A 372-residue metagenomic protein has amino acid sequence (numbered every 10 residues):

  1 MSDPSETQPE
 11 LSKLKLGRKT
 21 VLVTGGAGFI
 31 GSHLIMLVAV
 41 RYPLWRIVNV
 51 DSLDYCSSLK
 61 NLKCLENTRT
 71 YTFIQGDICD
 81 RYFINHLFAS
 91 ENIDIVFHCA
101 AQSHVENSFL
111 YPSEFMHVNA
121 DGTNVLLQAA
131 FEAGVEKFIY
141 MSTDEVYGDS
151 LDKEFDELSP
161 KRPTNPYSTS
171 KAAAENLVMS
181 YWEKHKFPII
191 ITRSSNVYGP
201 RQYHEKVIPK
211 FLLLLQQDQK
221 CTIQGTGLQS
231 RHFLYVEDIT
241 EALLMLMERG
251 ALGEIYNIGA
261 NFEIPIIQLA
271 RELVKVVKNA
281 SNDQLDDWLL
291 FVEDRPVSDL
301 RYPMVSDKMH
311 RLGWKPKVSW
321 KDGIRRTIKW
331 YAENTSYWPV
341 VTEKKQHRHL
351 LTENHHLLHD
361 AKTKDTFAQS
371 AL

Functional and structural regions predicted by a protein language model:
M1-V197, E237, R326, A332-L372: N-terminal Rossmann-like NAD(P)+-binding domain of SDR-like oxidoreductases, especially those catalyzing
S2-E6, K13-L14, G76, L215-L372: C-terminal substrate-binding subdomain of Rossmann-fold SDR/epimerase-dehydratase oxidoreductases
V38, Y181, K210-L214, A242-L246: A short, amphipathic alpha-helix embedded in the catalytic core of nucleotide-handling enzymes
F83, E114, D121, Y203 (+4 more regions): Residue-level recognition of oxygen-bearing side chains
P112, T192, H204-E205, G250: Active-site loop immediately N-terminal to the catalytic Tyr-X3-Lys motif of short-chain dehydrogenase/reductase
I139, L151, K186, Q202 (+2 more regions): Proline-centered turn/helix-capping motifs that create local helix->coil transitions or kinks
D149-L151, P200-Q202, K206, K308: Short beta-loop-alpha junction of Rossmann-like oxidoreductase domains
A173, L177, Y181, F211 (+2 more regions): Hydrophobic alpha-helix immediately C-terminal to the catalytic Tyr-X-X-X-Lys motif of short-chain
